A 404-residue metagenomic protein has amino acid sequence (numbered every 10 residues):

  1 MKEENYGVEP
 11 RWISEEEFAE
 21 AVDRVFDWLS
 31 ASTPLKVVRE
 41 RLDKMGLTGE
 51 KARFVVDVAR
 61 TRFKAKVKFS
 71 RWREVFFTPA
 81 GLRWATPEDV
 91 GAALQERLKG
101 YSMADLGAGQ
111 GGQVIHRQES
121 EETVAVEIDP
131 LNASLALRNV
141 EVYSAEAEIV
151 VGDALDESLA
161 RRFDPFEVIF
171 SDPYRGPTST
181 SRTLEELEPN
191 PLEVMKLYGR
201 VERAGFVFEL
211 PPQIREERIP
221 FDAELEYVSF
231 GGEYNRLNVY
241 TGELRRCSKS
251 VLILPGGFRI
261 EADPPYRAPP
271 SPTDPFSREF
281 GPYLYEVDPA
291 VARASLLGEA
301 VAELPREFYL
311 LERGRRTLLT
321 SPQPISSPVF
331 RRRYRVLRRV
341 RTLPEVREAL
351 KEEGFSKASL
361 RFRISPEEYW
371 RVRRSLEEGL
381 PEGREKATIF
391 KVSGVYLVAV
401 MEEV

Functional and structural regions predicted by a protein language model:
M1-V404: SAM-dependent transferase fold signal centered on methyltransferase-like domains, encompassing both Class I
